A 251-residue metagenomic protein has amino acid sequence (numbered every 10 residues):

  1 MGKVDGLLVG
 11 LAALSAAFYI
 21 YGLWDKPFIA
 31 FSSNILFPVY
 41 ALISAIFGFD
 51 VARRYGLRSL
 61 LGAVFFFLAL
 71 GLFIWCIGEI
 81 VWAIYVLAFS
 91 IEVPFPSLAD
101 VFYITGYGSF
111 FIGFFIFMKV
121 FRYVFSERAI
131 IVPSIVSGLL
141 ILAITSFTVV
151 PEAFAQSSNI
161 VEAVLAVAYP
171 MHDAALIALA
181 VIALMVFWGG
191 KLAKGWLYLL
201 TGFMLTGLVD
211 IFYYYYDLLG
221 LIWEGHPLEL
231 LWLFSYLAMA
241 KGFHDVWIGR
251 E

Functional and structural regions predicted by a protein language model:
M1-E251: Polytopic alpha-helical membrane-helix bundles and their juxtamembrane interface segments in multi-pass membrane
